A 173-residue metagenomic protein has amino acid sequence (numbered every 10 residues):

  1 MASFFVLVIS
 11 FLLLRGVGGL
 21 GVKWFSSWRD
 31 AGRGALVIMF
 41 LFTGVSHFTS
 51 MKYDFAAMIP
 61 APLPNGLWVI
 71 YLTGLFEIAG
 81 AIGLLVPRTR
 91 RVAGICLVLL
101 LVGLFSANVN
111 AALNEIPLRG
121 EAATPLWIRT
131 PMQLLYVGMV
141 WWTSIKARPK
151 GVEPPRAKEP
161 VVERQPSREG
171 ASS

Functional and structural regions predicted by a protein language model:
M1-S173: Membrane-interface extramembranous regions
